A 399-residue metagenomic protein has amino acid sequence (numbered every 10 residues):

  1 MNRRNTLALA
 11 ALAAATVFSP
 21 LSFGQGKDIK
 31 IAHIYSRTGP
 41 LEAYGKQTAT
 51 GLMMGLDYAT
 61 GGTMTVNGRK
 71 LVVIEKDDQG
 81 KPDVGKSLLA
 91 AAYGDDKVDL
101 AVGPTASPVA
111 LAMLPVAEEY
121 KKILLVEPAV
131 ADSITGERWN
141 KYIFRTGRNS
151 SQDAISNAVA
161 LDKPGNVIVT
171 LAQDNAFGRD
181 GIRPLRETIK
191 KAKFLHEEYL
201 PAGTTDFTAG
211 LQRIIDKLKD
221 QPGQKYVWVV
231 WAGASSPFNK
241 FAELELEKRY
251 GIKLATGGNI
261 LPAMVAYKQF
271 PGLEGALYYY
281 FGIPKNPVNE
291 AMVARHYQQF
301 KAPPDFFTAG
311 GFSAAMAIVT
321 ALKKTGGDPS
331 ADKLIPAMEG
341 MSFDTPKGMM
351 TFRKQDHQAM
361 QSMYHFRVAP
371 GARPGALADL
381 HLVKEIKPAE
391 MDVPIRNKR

Functional and structural regions predicted by a protein language model:
M1-A10: N-terminal secretory signal peptides and thylakoid transit peptides that target proteins across membranes
I29, P271, S342-R399: Solvent-exposed, acidic/polar segments of extracytosolic/periplasmic ligand-binding ectodomains
A32-G55, K76-P82, T105-A106, D174-R179 (+2 more regions): Extracytoplasmic "Venus flytrap"
A43-T48, Y58, G62-G136, T146 (+2 more regions): Beta-alpha junction/loop-to-helix N-cap segments that form part of ligand/metal-binding clefts
V84-S87, D132-S133, N140-L244, G282-A291: Extracellular/periplasmic Venus flytrap/periplasmic-binding protein
A92, D96-T105, L125-E127, I168-A172 (+3 more regions): Periplasmic-binding protein-like
G233-F238, P284-M341: Extracellular/periplasmic ligand-binding modules, especially the Venus flytrap/periplasmic-binding
